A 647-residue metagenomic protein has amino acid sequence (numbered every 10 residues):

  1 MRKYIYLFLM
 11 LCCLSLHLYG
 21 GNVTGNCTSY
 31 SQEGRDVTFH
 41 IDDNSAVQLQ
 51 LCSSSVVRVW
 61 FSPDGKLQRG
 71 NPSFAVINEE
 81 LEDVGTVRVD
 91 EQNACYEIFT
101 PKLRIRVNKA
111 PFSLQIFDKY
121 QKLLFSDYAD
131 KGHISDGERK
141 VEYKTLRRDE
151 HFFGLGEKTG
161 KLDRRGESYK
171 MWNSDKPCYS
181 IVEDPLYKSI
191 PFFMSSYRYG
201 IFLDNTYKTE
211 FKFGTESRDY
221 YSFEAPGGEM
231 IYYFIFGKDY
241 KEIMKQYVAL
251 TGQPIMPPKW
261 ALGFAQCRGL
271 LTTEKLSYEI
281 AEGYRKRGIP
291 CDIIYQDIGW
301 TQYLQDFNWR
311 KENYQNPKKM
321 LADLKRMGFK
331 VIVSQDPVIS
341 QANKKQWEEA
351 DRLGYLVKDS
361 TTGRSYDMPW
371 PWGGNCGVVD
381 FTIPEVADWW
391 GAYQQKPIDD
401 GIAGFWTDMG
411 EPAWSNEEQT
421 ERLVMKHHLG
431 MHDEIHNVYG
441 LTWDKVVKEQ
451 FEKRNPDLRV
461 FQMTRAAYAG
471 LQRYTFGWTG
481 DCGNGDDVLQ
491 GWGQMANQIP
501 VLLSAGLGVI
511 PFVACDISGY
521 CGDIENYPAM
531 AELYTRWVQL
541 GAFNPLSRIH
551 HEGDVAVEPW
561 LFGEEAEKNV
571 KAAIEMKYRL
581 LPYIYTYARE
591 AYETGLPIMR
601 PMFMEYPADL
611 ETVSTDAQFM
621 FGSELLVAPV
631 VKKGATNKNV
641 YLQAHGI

Functional and structural regions predicted by a protein language model:
Y4-L14: Sec-dependent N-terminal signal peptides
L7, N26, D36, A46 (+16 more regions): Generic recognition of flexible, low-complexity loop/linker segments
Y19-W260, C267-G269, T273-E282, I293 (+5 more regions): N-terminal accessory segment at the very beginning of proteins
E33-G34, T38-F39, G288, M327-G328 (+4 more regions): Carbohydrate-binding surfaces of carbohydrate-active enzymes
D43, Q92-N93, F99-P101, L186-S189 (+12 more regions): Short, well-ordered loop/turn elements at secondary-structure boundaries
S73-A75, P290-V570, E605-Y606: Aromatic- and carboxylate-enriched substrate-binding clefts and catalytic-loop regions of carbohydrate-active enzymes
